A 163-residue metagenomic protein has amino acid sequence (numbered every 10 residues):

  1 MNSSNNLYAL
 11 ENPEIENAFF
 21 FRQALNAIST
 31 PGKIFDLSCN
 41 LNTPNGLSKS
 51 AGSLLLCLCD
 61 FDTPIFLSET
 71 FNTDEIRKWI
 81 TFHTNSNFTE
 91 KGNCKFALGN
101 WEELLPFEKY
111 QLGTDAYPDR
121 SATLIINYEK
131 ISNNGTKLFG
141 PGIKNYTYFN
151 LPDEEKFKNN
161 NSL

Functional and structural regions predicted by a protein language model:
M1-P64, S68-F71, F82: N-terminal, charge-rich interaction modules
D74-L163: Internal, well-folded beta-alpha domain core
